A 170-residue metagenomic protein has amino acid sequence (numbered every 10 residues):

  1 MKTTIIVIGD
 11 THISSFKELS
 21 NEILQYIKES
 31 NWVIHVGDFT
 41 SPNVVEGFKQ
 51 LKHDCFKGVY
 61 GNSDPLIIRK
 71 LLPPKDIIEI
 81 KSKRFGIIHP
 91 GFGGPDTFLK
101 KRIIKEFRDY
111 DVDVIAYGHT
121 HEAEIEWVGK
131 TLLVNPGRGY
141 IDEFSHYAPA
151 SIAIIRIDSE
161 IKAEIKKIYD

Functional and structural regions predicted by a protein language model:
M1-G47, H53, L66-P73, S82 (+2 more regions): N-terminal active-site segment of His-dependent metallophosphoesterases
M1-I6, I77-G86, W127-L133, I155-I165: Beta-strand-turn-beta hairpins that frame and shape the catalytic cleft of phosphate-ester-processing enzymes
K2, S30, K105, Y110 (+1 more regions): Binuclear metal-dependent phosphoesterase catalytic core
V7-D10, V33-D38, K57-N62, I87-H89 (+2 more regions): Active-site neighborhood of phospho(di)ester-bond hydrolases with catalytic His/Asp-centered motifs
I13-F16, T40-V44, S63-I68, G93-F98 (+2 more regions): Active-site environment of divalent metal-dependent phosphoester hydrolases
K52-F56, K130-T131: A short helix->loop->beta-strand "cap" motif at the edges of active sites that frequently abuts
C55-T97: Helix-adjacent hinge/juxtasegments
R84-H119: Internal catalytic-core helix/loop-beta-alpha segment that presents or stabilizes conserved functional determinants
